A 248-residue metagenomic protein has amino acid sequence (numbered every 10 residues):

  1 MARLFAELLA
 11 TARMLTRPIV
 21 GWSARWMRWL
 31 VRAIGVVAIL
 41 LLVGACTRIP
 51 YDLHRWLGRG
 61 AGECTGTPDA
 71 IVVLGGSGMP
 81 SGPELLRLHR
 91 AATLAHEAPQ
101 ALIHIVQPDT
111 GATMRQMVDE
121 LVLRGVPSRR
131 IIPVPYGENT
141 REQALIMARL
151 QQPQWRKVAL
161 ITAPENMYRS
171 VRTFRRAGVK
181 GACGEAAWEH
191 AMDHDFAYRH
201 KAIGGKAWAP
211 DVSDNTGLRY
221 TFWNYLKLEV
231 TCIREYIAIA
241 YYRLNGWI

Functional and structural regions predicted by a protein language model:
A2-D69: N-terminal membrane-anchoring alpha-helices
M14, P18, H194, Y242-G246: A structural signal for alpha-helix termini and helix-coil/disorder junctions
W22, W26-W29, W56, W155 (+4 more regions): A residue-identity detector for tryptophan
V43, T47-P50, A92, A240 (+1 more regions): Structural signature of transmembrane alpha-helix termini at the membrane-water interface
R48-L218: A structural signal for short, hydrophobic/glycine-enriched beta-strand patches
G217-Y225: Short glycine/proline- and acidic residue-enriched helix-loop micro-motifs that form flexible lids or anion-recognition
N224-I248: A transmembrane-helix-recognition feature enriched in membrane-embedded lipid enzymes and envelope glyco-/phospholipid
